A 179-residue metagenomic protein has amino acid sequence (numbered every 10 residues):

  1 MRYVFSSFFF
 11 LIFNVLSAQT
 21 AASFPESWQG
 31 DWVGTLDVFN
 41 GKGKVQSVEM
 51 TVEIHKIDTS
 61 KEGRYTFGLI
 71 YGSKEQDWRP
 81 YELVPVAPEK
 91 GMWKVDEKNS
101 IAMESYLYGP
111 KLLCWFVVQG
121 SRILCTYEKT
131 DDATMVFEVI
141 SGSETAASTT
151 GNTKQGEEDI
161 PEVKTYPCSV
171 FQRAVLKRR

Functional and structural regions predicted by a protein language model:
M1-S23: Bacterial Sec-dependent N-terminal signal peptides
Q19-D31, V45, D58, T126-D131: N-terminal helix-cap/turn-to-beta initiation motif at the start of protein domains
Q19-T20, T51, I160: Short structured motifs
W28-L36, V48-M50, A174: One face of beta-strands
G30-W32, G63-Y65, A133-V139: A short hydrophobic beta-strand element
V33-F39, V139-E144: Generic short beta-strand segments
K42-L124: Central antiparallel beta-sheet cores of small beta-barrel/beta-sandwich binding domains
G91-R179: Beta-sheet ligand-binding and adhesion/scaffold domains
